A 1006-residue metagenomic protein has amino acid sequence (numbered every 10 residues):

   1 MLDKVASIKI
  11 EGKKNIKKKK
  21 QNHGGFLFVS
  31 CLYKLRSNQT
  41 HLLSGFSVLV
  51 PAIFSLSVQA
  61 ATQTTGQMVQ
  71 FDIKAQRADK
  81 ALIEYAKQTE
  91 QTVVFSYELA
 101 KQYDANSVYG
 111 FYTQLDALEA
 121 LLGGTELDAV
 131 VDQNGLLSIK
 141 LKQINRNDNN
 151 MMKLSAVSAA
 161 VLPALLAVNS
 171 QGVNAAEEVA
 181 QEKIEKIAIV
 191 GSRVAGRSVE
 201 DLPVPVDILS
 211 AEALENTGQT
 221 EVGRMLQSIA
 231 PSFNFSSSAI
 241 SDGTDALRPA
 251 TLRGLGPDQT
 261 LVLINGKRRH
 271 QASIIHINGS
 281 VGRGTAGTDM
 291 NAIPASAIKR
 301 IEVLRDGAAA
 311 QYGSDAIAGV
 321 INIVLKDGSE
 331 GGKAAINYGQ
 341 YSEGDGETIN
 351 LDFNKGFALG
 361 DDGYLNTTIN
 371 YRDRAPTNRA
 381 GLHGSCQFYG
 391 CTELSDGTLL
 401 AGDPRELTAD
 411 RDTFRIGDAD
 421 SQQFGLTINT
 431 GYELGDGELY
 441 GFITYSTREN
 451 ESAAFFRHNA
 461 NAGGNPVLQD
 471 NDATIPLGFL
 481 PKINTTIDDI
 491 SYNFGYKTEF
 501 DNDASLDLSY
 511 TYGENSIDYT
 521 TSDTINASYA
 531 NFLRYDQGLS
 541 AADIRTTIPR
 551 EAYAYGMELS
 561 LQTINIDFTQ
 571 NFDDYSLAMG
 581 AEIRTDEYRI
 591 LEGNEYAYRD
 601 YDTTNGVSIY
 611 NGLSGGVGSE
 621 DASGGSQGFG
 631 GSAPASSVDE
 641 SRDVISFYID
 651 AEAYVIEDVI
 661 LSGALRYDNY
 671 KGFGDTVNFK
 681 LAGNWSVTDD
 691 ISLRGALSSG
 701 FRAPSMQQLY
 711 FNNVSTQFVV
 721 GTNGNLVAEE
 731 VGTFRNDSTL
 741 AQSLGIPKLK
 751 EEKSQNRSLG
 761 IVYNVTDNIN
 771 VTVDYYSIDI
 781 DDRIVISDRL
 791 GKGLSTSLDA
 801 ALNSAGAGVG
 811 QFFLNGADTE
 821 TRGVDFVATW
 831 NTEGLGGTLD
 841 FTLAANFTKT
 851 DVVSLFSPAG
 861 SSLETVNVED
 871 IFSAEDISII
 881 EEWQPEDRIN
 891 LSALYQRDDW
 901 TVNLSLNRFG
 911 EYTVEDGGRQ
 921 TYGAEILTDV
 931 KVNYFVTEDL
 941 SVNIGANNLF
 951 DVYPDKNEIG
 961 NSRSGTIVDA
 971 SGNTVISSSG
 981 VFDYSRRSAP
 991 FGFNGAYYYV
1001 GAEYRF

Functional and structural regions predicted by a protein language model:
A60-V69, T92-D104, K186-T217, T244 (+1 more regions): N-terminal periplasmic "start-of-domain" segments of outer-membrane beta-barrel proteins
L82, Q88, I144-V157, G172-E215: Short, acidic, small-residue-rich periplasmic hinge/interaction motif at the N-terminus of Gram-negative outer-membrane
L137-I139, V222-M225, I229, A250 (+4 more regions): N-terminal periplasmic accessory domains that precede and gate Gram-negative outer-membrane beta-barrel machines
K140, G196, G223, Q227-A272: Extracytoplasmic beta-strand/coil segments of soluble accessory domains associated with Gram-negative outer-membrane
K267-R305: Short acidic/polar hinge/loop motifs at secondary-structure boundaries that mediate gating or recognition
A272, K849, L906-T913, Y934-F1006: C-terminal beta-signal and adjacent terminal beta-strands/loops of Gram-negative outer-membrane beta-barrel proteins
F479-N493, T498-D503, Y512, T521-I660 (+2 more regions): Outer-membrane beta-barrel transmembrane domain signature of Gram-negative proteins, especially the mid-to-C-terminal
M579, N764, N770, D774-E915 (+1 more regions): Gram-negative outer-membrane beta-barrel transporters
